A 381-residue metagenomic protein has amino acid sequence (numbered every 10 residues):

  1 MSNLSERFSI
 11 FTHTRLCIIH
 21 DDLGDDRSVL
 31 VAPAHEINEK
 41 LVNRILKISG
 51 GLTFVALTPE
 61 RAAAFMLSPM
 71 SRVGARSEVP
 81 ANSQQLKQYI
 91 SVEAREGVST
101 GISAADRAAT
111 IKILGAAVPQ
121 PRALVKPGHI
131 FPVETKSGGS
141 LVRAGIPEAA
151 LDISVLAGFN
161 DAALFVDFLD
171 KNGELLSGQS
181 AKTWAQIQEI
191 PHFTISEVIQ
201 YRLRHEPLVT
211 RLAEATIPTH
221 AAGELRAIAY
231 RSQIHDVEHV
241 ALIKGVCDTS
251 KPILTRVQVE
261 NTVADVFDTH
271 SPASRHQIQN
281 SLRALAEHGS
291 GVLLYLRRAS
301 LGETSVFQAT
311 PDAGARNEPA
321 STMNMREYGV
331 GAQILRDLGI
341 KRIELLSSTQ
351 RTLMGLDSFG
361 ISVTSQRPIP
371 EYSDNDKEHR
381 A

Functional and structural regions predicted by a protein language model:
M1-A381: Catalytic domains of riboflavin
